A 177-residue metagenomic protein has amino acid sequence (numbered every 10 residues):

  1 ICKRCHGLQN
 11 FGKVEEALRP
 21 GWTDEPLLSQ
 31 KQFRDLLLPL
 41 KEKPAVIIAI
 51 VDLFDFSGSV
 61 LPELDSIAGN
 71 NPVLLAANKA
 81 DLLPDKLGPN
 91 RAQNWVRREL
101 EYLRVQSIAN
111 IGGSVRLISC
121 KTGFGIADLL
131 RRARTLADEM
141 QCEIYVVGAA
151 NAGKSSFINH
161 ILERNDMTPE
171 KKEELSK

Functional and structural regions predicted by a protein language model:
I1-N70: N-terminal accessory targeting/assembly segments
C2, S114-R116, S176: Extended, compositionally biased low-complexity polar/Lys-Gly-rich tracts and adjacent boundary/linker regions are
T23, N165-K177: Flexible phosphate/Mg2+-sensing switch loops adjacent to catalytic phosphate-binding sites
D35, R131, E173-E174: Polar/charged alpha-helical tracts
I50-V51, A76, A80: "… SH3/SAM/PH, and C2H2 zinc fingers" -> "… SH3/SAM/PH, FHA domains, and C2H2 zinc fingers"
P72-L74, D81-A150, H160-R164, T168: Canonical P-loop GTPase G-domain recognition
K154: Conserved lysine of the Walker
F157: Hydrophobic positions on the alpha1 helix immediately C-terminal to the Walker A/P-loop
